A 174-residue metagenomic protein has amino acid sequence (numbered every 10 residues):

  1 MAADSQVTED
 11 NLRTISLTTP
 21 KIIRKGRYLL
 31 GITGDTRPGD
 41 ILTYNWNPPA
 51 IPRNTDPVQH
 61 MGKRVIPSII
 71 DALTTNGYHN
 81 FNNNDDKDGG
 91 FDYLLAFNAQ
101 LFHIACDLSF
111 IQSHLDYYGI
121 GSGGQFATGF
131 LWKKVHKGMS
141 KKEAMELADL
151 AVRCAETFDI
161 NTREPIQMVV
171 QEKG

Functional and structural regions predicted by a protein language model:
M1-F81, D86, I111-E146, I160-T162 (+2 more regions): Conserved short S/T/G-enriched processing/targeting/catalytic segments and their helical context
D88-Y93, F97-G119: Long, charge-patterned amphipathic alpha-helical coiled-coil/hairpin "stalk" segments used as oligomerization
A151-C154: Accessory, usually C-terminal, subdomains that scaffold auxiliary metal cofactors
G174: Cysteine-nucleophile amide-bond enzymes
